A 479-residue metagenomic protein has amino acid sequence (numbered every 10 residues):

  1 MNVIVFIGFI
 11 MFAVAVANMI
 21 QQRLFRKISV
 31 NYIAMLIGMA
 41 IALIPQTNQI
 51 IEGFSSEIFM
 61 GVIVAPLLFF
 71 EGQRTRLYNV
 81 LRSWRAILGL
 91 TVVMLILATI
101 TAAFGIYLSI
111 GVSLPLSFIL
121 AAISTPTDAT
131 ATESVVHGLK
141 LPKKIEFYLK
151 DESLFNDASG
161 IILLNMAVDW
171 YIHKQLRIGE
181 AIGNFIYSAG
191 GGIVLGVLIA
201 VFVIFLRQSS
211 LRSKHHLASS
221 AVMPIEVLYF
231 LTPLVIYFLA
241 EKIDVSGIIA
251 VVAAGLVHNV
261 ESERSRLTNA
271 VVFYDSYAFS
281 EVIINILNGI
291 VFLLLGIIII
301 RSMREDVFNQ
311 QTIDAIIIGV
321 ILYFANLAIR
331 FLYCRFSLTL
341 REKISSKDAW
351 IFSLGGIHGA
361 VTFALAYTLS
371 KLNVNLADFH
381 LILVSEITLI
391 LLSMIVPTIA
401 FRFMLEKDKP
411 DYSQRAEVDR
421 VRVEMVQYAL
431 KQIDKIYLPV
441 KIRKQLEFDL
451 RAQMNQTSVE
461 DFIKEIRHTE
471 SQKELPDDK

Functional and structural regions predicted by a protein language model:
M1-R415: Transmembrane helical cores of multi-pass secondary ion antiporters/exchangers
K407-D478: Non-transmembrane accessory domains of multi-pass membrane transporters/channels
